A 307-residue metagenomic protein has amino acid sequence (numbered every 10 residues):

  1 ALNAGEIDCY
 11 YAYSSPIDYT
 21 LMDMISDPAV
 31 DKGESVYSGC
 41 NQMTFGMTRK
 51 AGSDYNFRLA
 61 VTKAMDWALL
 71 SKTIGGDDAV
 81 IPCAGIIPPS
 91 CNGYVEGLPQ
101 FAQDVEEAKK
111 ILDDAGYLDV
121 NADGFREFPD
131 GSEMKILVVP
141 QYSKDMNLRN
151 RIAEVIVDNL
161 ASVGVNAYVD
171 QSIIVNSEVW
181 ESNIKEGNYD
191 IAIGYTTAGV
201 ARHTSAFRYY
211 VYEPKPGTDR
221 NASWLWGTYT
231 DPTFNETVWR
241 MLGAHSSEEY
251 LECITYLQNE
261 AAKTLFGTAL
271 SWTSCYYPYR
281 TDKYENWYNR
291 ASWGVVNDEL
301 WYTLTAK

Functional and structural regions predicted by a protein language model:
A1, S14, L21-M24, K72-D77 (+4 more regions): Short, solvent-exposed loop/turn and secondary-structure capping segments
A1-R49, A60, A68, T73-I74 (+1 more regions): Extracellular/periplasmic solute-recognition and catalytic clefts
L2, D8-C9, I17, L137 (+1 more regions): Periplasmic binding protein-like
E6-D8, D27-V30, D54-R58, W67-L70 (+4 more regions): Loop/turn elements at helix/coil->beta-strand transitions in domains of secreted/extracellular proteins
M22-S38, T44-Y55, N92-K110, V120-K135 (+3 more regions): Short, solvent-exposed loop/beta-turn-alpha elements that line the ligand-binding surface or hinge of extracytoplasmic
S53-D158, S162, T230, Y256 (+1 more regions): Append "and occasionally in soluble cytosolic enzymes with long acidic Gly/Pro-rich linkers
K72-I74, A115-S143, A192-Y195, G243-T281: Bilobed periplasmic-binding protein-like "clamshell/Venus-flytrap" ligand-binding domains
